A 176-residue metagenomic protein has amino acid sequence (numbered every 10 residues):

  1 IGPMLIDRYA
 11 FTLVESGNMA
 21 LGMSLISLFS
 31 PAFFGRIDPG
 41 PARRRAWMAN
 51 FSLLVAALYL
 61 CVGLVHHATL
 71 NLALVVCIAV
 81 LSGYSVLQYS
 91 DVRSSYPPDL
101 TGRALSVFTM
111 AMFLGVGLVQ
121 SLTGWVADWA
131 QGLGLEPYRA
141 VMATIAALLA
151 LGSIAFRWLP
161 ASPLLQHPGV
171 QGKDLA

Functional and structural regions predicted by a protein language model:
I1-E15, D128: Short amphipathic helix-loop junctions that connect adjacent transmembrane helices in Major Facilitator Superfamily/SLC
T12, W125-A147: A membrane-interface helix-boundary motif in multi-pass transporters
S30-R43, A127: Helix-to-loop junctions at the C-terminal end of transmembrane segments in multipass secondary transporters
R45-L60: Structural signature of the two symmetry-related core transmembrane helices
G63, A143-A176: Multi-pass alpha-helical transporter architecture, strongest for 12-TM Major Facilitator/SLC carriers used
T69-V86: Hydrophobic core of transmembrane alpha-helices in multi-pass small-molecule transporters, especially MFS/SLC-type
G83-P97: Intracellular juxtamembrane helix-capping segments at the cytosolic ends of symmetry-related transmembrane helices
P98-Q131: A late C-terminal transmembrane helix in Major Facilitator Superfamily
